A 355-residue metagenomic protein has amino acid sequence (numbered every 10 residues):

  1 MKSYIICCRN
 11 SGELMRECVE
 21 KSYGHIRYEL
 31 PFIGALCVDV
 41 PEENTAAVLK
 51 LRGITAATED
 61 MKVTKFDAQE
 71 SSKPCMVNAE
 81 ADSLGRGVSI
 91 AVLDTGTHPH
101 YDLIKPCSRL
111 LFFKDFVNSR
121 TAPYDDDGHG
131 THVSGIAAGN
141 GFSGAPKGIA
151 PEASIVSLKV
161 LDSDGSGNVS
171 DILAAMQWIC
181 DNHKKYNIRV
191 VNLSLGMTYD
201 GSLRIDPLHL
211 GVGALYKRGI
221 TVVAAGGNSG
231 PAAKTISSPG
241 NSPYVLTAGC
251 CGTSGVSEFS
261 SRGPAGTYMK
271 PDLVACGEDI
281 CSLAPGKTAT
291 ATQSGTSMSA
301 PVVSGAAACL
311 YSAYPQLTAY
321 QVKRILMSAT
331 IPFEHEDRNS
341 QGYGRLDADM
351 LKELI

Functional and structural regions predicted by a protein language model:
Y4, E13, V160-P243, T267-Y268 (+2 more regions): Substrate-binding/access-modulating region of protease and related hydrolase catalytic domains
Y4, G12-A79: Autoinhibitory propeptides
N44, V63-K65, G96-H98, F116-V117 (+6 more regions): Solvent-exposed loop/turn segments at secondary-structure junctions within structured extracellular/periplasmic domains
T58, V156, T221-V223, T247 (+2 more regions): Structural detector of well-ordered beta-strand residues that form the stable sheet scaffold of enzyme domains
E80-I90, G96-L111, R120-S170, Y186-R189 (+4 more regions): Subtilisin-like serine protease catalytic core
D94, G240-S312, Q316, Y320 (+1 more regions): Extracellular S/T/G-rich loop segment that most often corresponds to the catalytic His/Ser-adjacent loop
A138-F142, Q177-W178, S304-S312, S328: Short glycine/serine- and small hydrophobic-enriched flexible loop segments
I188-L193, S312-I355: C-terminal subdomain of the subtilisin-like protease fold in secreted/lumenal serine endopeptidases
